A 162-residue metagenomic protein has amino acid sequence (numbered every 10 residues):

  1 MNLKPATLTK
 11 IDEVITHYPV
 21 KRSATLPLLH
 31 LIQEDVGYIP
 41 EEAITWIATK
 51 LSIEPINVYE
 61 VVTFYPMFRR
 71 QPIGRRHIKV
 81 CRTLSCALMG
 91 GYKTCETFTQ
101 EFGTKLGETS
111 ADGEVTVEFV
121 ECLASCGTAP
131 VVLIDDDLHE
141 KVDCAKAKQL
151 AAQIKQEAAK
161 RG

Functional and structural regions predicted by a protein language model:
M1-G162: Signature of N-terminal electron-transfer/Fe-S-associated modules in redox systems
